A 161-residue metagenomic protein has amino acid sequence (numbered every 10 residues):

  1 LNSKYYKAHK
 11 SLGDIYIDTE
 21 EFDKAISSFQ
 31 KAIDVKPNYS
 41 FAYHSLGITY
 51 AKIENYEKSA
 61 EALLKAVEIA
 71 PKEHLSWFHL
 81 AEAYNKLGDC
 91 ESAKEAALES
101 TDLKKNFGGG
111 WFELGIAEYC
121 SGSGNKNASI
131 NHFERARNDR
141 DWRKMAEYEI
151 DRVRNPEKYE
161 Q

Functional and structural regions predicted by a protein language model:
L1, V35, I69, L103 (+1 more regions): Structural marker of alpha-solenoid helical repeat scaffolds
Y6-K7, S40-F41, H74-L75, G108-G109 (+1 more regions): Helix-start (N-cap) detector for alpha-helical repeat units in TPR-like alpha-solenoids, especially tetratricopeptide
L12, I33-V35, L46: Fold-core signature of tandem repeat domains
D18-K31, F41, K52-K65, L87-E99 (+2 more regions): Structural signature of tandem alpha-helical TPR/SEL1-like repeats, specifically the intra-repeat loop/turn
Y119-Q161: Terminal, low-structured helical/coil segments at or just beyond the last alpha-helical repeat
